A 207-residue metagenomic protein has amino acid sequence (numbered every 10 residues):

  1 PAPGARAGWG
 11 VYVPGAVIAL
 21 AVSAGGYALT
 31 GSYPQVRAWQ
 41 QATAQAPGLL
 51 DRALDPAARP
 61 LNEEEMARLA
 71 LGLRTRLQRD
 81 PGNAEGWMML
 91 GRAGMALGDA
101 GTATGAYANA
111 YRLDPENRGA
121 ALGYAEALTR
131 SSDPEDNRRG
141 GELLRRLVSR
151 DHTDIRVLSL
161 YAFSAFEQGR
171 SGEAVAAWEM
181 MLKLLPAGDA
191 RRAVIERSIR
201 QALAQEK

Functional and structural regions predicted by a protein language model:
P1-L71: Long, contiguous interaction/recruitment modules in multidomain scaffold/adaptor proteins
A53-N62, M66, A84, M88-D151 (+1 more regions): Alpha-helical adaptor scaffolds
L71-R74, A108, R145, E179: Alpha-solenoid helical repeat scaffolds
Q78-G82, E116, T153, A187-G188: Short coil loop/turn residues that delineate tetratricopeptide repeat
G98, R130-P134, E167-G169, D189 (+1 more regions): Short coil/turn linking the two alpha-helices of tandem helical-hairpin repeats
V175-K207: Terminal, low-structured helical/coil segments at or just beyond the last alpha-helical repeat
